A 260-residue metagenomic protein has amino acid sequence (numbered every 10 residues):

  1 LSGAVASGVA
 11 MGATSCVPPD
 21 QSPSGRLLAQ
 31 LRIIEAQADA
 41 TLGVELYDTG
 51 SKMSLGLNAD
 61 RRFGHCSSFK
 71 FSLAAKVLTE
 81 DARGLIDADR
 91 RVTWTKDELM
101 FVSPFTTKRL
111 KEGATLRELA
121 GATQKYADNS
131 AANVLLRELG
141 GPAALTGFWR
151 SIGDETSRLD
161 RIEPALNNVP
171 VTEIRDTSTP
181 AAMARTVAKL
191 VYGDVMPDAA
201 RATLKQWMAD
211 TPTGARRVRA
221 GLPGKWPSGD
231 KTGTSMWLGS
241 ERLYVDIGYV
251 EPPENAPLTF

Functional and structural regions predicted by a protein language model:
L1-V17: N-terminal export signals
V17-R62: Beta-lactamase-like hydrolase cores
T49, A88-F105, L139-G140, L166 (+1 more regions): Acidic helix-start/capping segments at beta-turn-to-alpha-helix junctions
K52, F63-W94, F260: Active-site SXXK
F71-S72, I174-A209, R242-F260: Active-site-proximal alpha-helical segments within enzyme catalytic domains
L99-L135, G141-P142: Conserved catalytic neighborhood of penicillin-recognizing serine enzymes
L136-V195: Mid-domain, small-residue-enriched loop/turn segments at the edges of structured enzyme/sensor domains
R216-L258: Short, Gly/Ser/Thr-enriched beta-strand-loop segments that form substrate-interacting elements of hydrolase/peptidase
